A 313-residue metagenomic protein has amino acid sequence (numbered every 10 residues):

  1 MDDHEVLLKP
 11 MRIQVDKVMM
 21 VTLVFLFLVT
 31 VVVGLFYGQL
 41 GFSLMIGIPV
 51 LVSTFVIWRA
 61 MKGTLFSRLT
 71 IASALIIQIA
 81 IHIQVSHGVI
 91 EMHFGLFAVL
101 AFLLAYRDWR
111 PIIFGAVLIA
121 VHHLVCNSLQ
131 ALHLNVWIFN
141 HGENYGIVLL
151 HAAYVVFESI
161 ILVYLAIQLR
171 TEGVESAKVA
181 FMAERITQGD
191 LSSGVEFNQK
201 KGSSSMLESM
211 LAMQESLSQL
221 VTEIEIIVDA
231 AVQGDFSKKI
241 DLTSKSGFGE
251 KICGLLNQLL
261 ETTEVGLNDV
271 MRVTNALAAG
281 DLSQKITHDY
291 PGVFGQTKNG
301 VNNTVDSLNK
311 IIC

Functional and structural regions predicted by a protein language model:
M1-R12: Short, Lys/Arg-rich, polar N-terminal cytosolic tail immediately upstream of the first transmembrane signal-anchor
V18-V89, G95-A101, G115, I119-H123: Hydrophobic transmembrane alpha-helices and their membrane-interface boundaries in multi-pass, membrane-anchored
V32-V52, F114, I119-I167: Alpha-helical transmembrane segments and their interfaces in multipass membrane proteins
R59-K62, E158-L169, L308: Alpha-helical transmembrane segments
L65, I90, H133-I138, R170-A180: Membrane-interfacial segments
R110-P111: Residue-level recognition of membrane-helix boundary sites in multi-pass small-molecule transporters
I167-C313: Polar/charged heptad-repeat coiled-coil helices used as signal-transmission/dimerization stalks
